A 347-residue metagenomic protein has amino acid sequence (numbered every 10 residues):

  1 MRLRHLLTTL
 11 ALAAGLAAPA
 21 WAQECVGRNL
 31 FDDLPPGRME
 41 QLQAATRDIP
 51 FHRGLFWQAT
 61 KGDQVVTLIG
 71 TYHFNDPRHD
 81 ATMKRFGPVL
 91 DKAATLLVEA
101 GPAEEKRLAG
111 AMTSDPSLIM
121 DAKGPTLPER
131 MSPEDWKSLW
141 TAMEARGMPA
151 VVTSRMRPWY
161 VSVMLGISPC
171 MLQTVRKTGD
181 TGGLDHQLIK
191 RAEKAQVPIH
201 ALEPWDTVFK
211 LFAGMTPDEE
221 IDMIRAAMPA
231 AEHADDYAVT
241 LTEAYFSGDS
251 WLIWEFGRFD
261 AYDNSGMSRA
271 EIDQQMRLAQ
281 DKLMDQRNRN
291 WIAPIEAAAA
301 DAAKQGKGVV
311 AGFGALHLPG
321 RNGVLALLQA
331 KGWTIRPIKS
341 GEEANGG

Functional and structural regions predicted by a protein language model:
M1-H5: Positively charged n-region of N-terminal signal peptides that target proteins for export
T8-A17: Bacterial N-terminal signal peptides
T8-T9, T60-G62, K304-Q305: Short hydrophobic "helix-edge" motifs at membrane interfaces and signal-peptide entry regions
A18-A22: Sec/Tat signal peptide C-region and signal peptidase I cleavage site
Q23-D48, R53-A279: Structured, acidic catalytic/metal-binding patches in enzyme active sites
D273-G347: A cross-kingdom marker for long, charged
